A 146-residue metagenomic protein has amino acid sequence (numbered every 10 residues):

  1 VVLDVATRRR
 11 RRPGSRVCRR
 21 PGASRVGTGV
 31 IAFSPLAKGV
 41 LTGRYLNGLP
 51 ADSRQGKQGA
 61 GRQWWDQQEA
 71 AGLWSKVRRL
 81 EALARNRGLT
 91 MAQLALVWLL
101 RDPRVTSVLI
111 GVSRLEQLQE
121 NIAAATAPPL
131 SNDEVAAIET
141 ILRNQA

Functional and structural regions predicted by a protein language model:
V1-V5, S34-L41, W98, R114: Glycine-rich beta-alpha junction loops
V2-R12, R16-R20: Cationic, amphipathic, low-complexity alpha-helical segments enriched in hydrophobics plus arginine/proline
R20-P21, V97: Alpha-helical segments flanking ligand/cofactor-binding loops in enzyme cores
G22-L83: Glycine-rich, positively charged active-site loop/lid region within alpha/beta enzyme cores that binds and organizes
P35, D66-T126: Conserved short secondary-structure transition element at the edge of the structured enzyme core that lines
K76, E134-V135: Single-residue recognition of alpha-helix capping/boundary positions
P129-L130: Alpha-helical hairpin
I138: C-terminal anion-handling pockets and recognition modules
